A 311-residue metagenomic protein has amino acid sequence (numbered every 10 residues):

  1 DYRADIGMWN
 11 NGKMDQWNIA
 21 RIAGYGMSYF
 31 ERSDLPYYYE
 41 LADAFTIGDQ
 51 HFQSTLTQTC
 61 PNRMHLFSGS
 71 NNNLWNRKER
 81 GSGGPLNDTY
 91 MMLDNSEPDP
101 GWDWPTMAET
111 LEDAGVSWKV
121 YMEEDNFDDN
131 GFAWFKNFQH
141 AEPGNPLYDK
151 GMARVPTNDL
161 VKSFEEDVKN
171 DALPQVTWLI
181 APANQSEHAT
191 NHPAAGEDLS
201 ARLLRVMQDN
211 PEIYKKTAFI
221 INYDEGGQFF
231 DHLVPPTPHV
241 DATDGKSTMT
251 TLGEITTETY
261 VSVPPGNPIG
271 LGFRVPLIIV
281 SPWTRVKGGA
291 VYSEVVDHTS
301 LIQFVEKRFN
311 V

Functional and structural regions predicted by a protein language model:
D1-V311: N-terminal pro-sequences and low-complexity stem/linker regions of secreted or lumenal proteins
